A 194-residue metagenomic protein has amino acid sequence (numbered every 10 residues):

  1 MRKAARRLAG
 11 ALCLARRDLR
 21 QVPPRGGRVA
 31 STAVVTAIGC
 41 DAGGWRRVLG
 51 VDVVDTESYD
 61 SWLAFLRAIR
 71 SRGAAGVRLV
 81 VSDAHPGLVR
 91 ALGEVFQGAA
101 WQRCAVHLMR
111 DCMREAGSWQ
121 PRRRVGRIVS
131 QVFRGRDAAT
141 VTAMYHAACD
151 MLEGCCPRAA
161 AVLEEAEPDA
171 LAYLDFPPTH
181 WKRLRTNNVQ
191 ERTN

Functional and structural regions predicted by a protein language model:
M1-V81, P86, R90, V95-G98 (+2 more regions): RNase H-like nuclease fold core
A4, A68, R72, E94-G98 (+7 more regions): Conserved, well-folded catalytic cores of nucleic-acid-processing and energy-transducing macromolecular machines
L8, D52-D55, R78, S82 (+6 more regions): Hydrophobic alpha-helical scaffolding
R17, L79-P86, A91-I128: Conserved beta-strand -> loop -> alpha-helix junction used to position metal-binding or nucleic-acid-contacting
V29, V54-S58, C104, G117-P121 (+3 more regions): A generic short alpha-helical patch detector that favors 3-5-residue windows in or near N-terminal regions
L63-L66, L92, V129, Y145 (+1 more regions): A generic alpha-helix structural signal
R123-F133, T193-N194: Active-site proximal helix-loop segment of RNase H-like, two-metal nucleases, encompassing DDE(D)
G135-N194: Acidic/histidine-rich catalytic cores and adjacent linkers of DNA breakage/strand-transfer/modification proteins
